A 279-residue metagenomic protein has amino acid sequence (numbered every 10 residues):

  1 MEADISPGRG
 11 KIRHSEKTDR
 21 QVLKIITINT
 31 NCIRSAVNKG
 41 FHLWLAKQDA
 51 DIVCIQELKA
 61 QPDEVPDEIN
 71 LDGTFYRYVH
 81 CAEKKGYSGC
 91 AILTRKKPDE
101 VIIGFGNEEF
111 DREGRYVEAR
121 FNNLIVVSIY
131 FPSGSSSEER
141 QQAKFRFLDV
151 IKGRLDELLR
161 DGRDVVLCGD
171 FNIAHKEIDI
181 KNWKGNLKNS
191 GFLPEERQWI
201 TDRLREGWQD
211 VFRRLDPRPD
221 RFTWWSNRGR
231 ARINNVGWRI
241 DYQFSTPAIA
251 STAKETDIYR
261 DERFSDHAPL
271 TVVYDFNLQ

Functional and structural regions predicted by a protein language model:
E2-N70, Y76, A82-S88, D202 (+1 more regions): N-terminal, active-site-proximal structural segment of metallo-dependent hydrolase catalytic domains
I25-N29, L45-D63, V126, L155-E177 (+4 more regions): Active-site beta-strand/loop signature of hydrolases that rely on acidic residues for catalysis
I52, G73-Y76, F147-V236, I240: Metal-dependent phosphoesterases centered on the DNase I-like endonuclease/exonuclease/phosphatase
K59, D67-G134: Structured beta-strand-rich core segments of catalytic domains in phosphoester-bond hydrolases
K85-E100, P219, R228-S251: Conserved beta strand-loop-helix elements of the APE1-like EEP
R95, A119-N122, T246, V272-F276: Active-site beta-strand termini and strand-to-loop segments that position acidic
G106-N107, P132-L148, K184-N189: Surface-exposed cleft-lining segments at the edges of enzyme active sites
D257-Q279: Surface polyanion/phosphate-binding segment centered on an Asp-His-Pro turn
